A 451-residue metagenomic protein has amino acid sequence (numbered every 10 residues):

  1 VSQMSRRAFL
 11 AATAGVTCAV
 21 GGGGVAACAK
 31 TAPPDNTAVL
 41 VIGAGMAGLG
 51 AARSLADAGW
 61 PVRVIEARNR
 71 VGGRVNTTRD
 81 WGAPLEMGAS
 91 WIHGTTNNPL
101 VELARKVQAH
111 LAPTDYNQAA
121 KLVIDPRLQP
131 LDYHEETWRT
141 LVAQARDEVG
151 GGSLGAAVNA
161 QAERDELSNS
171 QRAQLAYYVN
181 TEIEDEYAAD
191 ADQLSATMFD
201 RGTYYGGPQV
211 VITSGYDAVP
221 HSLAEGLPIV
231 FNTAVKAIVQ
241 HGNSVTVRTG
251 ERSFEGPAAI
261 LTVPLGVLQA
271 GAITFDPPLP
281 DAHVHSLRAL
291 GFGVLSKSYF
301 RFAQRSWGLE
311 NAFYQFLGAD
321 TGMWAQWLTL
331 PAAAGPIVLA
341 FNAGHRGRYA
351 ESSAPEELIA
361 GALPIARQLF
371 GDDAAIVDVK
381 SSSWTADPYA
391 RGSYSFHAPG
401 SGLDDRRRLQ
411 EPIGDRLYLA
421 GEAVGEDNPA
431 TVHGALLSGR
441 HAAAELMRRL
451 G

Functional and structural regions predicted by a protein language model:
Q3-G451: FAD-dinucleotide binding site
